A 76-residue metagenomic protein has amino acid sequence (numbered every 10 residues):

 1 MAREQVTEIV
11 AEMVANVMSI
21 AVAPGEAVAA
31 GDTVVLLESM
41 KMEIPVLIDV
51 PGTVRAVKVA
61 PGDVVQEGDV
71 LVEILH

Functional and structural regions predicted by a protein language model:
M1-L36, D49-P51: Acidic, low-complexity mobile loops and tails
G25, M42, G62: Surface-exposed, flexible loop/turn segments at secondary-structure boundaries
A29-P45, Q66-H76: Short hydrophobic beta/alpha edge segments that flank linear recognition/processing sites
R55-Q66: Short peripheral tails and domain-boundary helices/loops at the edges of structured domains
